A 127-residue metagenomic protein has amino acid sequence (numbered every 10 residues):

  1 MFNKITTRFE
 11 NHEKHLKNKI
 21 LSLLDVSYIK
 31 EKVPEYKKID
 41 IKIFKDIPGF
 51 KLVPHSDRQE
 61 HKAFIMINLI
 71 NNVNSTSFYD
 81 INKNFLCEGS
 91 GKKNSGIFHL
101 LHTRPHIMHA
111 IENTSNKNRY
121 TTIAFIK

Functional and structural regions predicted by a protein language model:
M1-Y36: Non-heme Fe(II)/2-oxoglutarate
K4-T7, K38-I41, G96, H106: Generic structural motif
R8, K42-K45, H109, R119: Basic side chains
L23-A63, I67-I81: Non-heme Fe(II) oxygenase catalytic core, chiefly the N-lobe of the double-stranded beta-helix
G49-F50, Q59-H61, N71-K127: Catalytic core of Fe(II)/2-oxoglutarate
